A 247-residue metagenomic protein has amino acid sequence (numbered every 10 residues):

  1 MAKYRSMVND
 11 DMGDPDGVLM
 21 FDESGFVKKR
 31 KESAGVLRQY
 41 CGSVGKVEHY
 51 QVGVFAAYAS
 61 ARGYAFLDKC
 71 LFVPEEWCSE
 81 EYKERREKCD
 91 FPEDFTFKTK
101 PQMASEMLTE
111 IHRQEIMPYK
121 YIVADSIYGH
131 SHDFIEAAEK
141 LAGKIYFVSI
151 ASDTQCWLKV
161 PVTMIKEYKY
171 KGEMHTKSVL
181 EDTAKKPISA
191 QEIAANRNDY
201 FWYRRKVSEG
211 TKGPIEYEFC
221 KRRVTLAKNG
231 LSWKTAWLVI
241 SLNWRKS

Functional and structural regions predicted by a protein language model:
M1, L19-M20, F26, Y40 (+10 more regions): Bulky hydrophobic/aromatic packing residues
M1-E75, R86: Active-site-proximal, Lys/Arg-enriched surface segment that forms a nucleic-acid-binding/basic interface patch
M1-K31, R38, E110, F134 (+3 more regions): Electropositive nucleic-acid engagement tracts
M1-V8, K98-E106, E110, V239-S241: Short, motif-level signal for alpha-helix interfacial/capping segments enriched in acidic residues and aromatics/proline
G13-P15, Y50, I116-P118, K140-G143 (+1 more regions): Short, well-ordered loop/turn elements at secondary-structure boundaries
P15-K29, A56, I122-Y128, Y146 (+2 more regions): Short, conserved catalytic/metal-binding motifs centered on acidic residues
R62-C89, E93, F97, S149-A151 (+1 more regions): An anionic, glycine-rich sequence signature occurring as long contiguous blocks
K83-K169: Domain-level cores of phosphate- or acyl-group-handling catalytic modules
